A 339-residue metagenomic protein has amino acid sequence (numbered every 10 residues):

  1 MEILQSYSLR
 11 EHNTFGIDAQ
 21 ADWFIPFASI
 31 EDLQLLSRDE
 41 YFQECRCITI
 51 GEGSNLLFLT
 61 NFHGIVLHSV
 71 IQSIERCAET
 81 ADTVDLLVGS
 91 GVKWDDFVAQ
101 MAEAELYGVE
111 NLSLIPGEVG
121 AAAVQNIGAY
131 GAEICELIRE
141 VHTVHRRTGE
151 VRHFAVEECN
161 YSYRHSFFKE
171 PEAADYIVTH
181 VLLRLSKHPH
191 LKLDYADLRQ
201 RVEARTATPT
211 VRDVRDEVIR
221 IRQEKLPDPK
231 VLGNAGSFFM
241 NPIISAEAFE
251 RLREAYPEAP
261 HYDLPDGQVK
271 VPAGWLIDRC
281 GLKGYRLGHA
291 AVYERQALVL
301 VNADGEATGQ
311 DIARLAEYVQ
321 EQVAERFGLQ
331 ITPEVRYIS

Functional and structural regions predicted by a protein language model:
E2-T148: Anion-binding (especially nucleotide phosphate/pyrophosphate-binding) glycine-rich loop and adjoining beta-alpha core
L4-Q5, R10-G16, L56, V151-Q310 (+2 more regions): Phosphate/pyrophosphate- and phosphate-bearing ligand-binding catalytic cores of soluble enzymes
